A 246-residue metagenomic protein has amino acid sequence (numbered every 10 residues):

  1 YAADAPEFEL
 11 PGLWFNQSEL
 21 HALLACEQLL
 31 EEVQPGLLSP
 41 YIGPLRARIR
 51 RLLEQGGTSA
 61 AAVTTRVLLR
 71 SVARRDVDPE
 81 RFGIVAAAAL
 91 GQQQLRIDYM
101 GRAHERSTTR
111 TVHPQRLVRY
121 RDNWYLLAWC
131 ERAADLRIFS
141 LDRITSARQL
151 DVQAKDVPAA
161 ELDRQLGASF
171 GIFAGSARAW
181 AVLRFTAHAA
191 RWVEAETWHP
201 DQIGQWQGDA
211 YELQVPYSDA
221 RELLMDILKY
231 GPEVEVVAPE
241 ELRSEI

Functional and structural regions predicted by a protein language model:
Y1-F8: Minor-groove-contacting beta-hairpin "wing" of winged helix-turn-helix DNA-binding domains
A2, R96, Y125-L127, E212 (+1 more regions): General beta-strand recognition
F8-M100: Bulky hydrophobic/aromatic content
G12, T109-T111, I138-L141, V182 (+1 more regions): Well-ordered beta-strand positions in beta-sheet-rich domains
D78, G83-C130: Loop-centered beta-sheet repeat module
R132-Q165: Flexible linker/loop signature enriched in Pro/Ser/Thr and Pro/Gly
R164-I246: Polybasic (Lys/Arg-rich)
